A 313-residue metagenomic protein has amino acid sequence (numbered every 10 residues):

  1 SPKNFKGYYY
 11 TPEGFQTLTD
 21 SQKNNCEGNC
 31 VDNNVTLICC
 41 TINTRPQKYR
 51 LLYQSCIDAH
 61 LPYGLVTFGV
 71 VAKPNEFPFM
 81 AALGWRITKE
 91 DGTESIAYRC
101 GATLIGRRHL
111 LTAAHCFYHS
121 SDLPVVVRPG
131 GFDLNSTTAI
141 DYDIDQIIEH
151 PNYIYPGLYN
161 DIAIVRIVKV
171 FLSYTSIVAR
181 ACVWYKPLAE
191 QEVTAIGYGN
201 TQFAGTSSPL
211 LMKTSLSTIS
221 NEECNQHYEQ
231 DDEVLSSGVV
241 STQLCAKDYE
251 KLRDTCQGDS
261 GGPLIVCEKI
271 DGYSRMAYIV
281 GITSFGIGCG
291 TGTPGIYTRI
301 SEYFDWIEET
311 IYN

Functional and structural regions predicted by a protein language model:
S1, N25-V31, I38-T44, Y53-A59 (+8 more regions): Sequence contexts marking disulfide-bonded cysteines in secreted/extracellular proteins
S1-L111, V126: Protease-domain processing segments flanking chymotrypsin-fold serine proteases, especially trypsin-like
Y9-T11, Q16-T19, A82-S95, Q191-N200 (+2 more regions): Extracellular trypsin-like serine protease catalytic domains
N29-N34, V71-E76, I96, L104 (+6 more regions): Extracellular/periplasmic catalytic domains that process cell-envelope and extracellular macromolecules
V35-T41, A163-R166, I300-T310: Short, structured beta-strand segments at or near domain termini in extracellular proteins/domains
R45-P46, L61-G64, L83-T88, L110-A113 (+3 more regions): Conserved H-D interstitial segment of serine endopeptidase catalytic domains
C116-Y118, L134, I154-P156, K169-S173 (+4 more regions): Solvent-exposed loop/turn segments at secondary-structure junctions within structured extracellular/periplasmic domains
I148-I154, K169-S215: Active-site substrate-binding loop(s) of clan PA
